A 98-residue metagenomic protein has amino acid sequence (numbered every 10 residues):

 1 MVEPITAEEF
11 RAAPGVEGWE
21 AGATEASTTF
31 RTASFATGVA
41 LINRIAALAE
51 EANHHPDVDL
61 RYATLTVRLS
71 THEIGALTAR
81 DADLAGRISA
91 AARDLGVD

Functional and structural regions predicted by a protein language model:
M1-D98: Charge-rich alpha-helical segments
